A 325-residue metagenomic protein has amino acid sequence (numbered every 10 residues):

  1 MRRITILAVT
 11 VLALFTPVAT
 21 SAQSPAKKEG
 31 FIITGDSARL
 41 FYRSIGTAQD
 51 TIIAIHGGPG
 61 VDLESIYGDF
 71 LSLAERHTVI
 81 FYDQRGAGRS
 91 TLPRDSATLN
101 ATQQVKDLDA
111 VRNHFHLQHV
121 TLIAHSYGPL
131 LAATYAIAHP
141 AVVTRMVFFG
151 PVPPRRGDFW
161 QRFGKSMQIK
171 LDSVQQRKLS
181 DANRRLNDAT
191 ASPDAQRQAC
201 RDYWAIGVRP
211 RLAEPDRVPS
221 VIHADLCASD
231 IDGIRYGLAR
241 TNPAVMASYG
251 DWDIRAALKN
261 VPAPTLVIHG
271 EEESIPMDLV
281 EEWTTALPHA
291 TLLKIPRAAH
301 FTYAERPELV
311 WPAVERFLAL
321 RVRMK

Functional and structural regions predicted by a protein language model:
G35-L92: Conserved HGGG/HGGXW glycine-rich cap/lid loop of the alpha/beta-hydrolase fold
T102-V120: Conserved acidic catalytic loop of the alpha/beta-hydrolase fold
Q118-R162: Conserved hydrolase catalytic core segment
V147-T190: Flexible "cap/lid" loop of the alpha/beta hydrolase fold
R184-R240, A257: Conserved alpha/beta-hydrolase catalytic His-Asp/Glu region
V261, V267-H269: Short beta-strand/loop motif that positions the catalytic acidic residue of the alpha/beta-hydrolase fold
S274-L279: Conserved alpha/beta-hydrolase "acid-adjacent" motif
A290-K325: Catalytic active-site module of serine/aspartate enzymes centered on a nucleophile-bearing elbow/loop
